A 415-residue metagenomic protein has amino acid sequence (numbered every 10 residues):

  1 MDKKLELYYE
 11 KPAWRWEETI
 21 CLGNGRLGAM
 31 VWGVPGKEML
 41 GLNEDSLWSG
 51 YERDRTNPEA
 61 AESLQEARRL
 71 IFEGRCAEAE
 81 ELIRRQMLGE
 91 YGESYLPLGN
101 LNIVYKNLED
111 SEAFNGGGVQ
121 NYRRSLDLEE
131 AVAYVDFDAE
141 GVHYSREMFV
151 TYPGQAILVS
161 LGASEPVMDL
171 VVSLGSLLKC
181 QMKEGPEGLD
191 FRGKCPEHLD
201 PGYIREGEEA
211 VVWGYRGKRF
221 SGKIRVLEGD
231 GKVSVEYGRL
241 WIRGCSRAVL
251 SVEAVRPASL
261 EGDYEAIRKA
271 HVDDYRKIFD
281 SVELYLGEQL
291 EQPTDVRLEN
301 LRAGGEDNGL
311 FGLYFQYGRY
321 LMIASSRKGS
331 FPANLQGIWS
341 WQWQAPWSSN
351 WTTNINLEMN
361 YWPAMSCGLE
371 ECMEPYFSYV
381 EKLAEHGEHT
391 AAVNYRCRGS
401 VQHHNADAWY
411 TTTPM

Functional and structural regions predicted by a protein language model:
M1-P414: Aromatic-residue-lined binding/catalytic grooves and analogous aromatic/hydrophobic interfacial grooves in multimeric
